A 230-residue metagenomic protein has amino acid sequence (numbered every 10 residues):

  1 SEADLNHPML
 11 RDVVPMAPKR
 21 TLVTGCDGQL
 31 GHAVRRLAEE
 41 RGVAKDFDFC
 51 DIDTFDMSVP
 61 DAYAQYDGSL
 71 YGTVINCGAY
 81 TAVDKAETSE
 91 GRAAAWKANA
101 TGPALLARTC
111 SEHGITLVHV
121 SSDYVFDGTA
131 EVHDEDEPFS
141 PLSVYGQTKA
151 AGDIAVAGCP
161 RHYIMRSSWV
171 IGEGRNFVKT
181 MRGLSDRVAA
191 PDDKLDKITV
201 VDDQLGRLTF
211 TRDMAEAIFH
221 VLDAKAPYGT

Functional and structural regions predicted by a protein language model:
S1-P15: Short linear sequence motif anchored by a di-proline
P18-E40: N-terminal Rossmann NAD(P)H-binding glycine-rich loop of SDR-like oxidoreductase domains
T24, C50, V74-G78, L117-D123 (+2 more regions): SDR active-site strand-loop-helix element
D48-V59: Rossmann-fold cofactor-recognition segment
M57-A98, S111: NAD(P)H-binding glycine-rich loop region in Rossmannoid oxidoreductase-like domains and their noncatalytic homologs
K97-L105, Y124-R175: Catalytic helix-loop patch of NAD(P)-dependent Rossmann-fold dehydrogenases
I154-H220: NAD(P)-dependent short-chain dehydrogenase/reductase
A215-I218, A224-T230: Mid/C-terminal beta-alpha module of Rossmann-like enzyme folds, strongest in SDR-family dehydrogenases/epimerases
